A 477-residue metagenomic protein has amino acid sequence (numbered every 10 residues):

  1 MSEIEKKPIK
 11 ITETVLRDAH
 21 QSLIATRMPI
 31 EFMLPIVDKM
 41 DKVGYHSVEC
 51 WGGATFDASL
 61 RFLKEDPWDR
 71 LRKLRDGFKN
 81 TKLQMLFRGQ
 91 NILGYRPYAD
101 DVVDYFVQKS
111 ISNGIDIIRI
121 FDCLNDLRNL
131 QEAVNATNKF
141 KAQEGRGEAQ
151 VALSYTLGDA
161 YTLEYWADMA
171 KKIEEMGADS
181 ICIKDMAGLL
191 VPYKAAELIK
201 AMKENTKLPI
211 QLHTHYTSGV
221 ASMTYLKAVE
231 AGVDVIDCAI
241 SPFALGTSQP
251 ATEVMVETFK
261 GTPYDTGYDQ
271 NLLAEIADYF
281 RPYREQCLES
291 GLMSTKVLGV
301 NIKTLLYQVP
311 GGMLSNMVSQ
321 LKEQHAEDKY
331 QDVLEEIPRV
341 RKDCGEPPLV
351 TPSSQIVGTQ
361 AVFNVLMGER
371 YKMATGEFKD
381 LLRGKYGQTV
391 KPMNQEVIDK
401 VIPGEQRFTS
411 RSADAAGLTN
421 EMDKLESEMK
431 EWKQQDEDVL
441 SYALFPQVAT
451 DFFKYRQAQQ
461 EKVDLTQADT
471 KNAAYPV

Functional and structural regions predicted by a protein language model:
M1-I24, L71-D76: N-terminal amphipathic alpha-helix/helix-capping segment at the start of soluble metabolic enzymes
K6-I9, G44-H46, K79-L83, G114-I117 (+4 more regions): Short, well-ordered coil/turn segments that N-cap beta-strands
I11, A19, M40, I120 (+4 more regions): Conserved, mostly hydrophobic/aromatic
K39-S59, S294-T304, Q308-V477: Terminal or standalone catalytic/regulatory effector modules within metabolic enzymes and repeat proteins
G52-F140, E148-E174, I181, G188-P192: Active-site beta->alpha loop and helix N-cap motifs at the rims of alpha/beta catalytic domains
I120-C123, D185, A231-S248: Glycine-rich phosphate-binding active-site loops on the catalytic face of alpha/beta enzymes
Y161-I173, S218-D234: Catalytic cores of alpha/beta
A244-T266: C-terminal helical cap(s) of enzyme catalytic domains, especially alpha/beta-barrels
